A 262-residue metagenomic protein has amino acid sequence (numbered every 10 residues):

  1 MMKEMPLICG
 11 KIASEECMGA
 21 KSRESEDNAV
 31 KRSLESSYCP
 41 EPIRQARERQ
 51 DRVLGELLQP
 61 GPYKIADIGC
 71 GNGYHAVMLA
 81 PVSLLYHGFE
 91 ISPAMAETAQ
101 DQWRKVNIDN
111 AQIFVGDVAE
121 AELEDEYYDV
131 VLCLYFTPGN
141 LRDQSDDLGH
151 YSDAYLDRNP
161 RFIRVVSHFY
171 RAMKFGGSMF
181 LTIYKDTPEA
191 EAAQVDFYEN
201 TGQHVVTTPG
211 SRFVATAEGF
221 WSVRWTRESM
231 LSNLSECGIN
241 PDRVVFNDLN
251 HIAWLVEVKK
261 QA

Functional and structural regions predicted by a protein language model:
M1-P60: Conserved class I S-adenosyl-L-methionine
G69-G71: Class I SAM-dependent methyltransferase "Motif I" SAM/SAH-binding loop
Y74, M78-E120: Class I SAM-dependent methyltransferase SAM/SAH-binding core
L123-V131: A short acidic, Gly/Pro-enriched loop at the edge of an enzyme's catalytic core that lines a small-molecule cofactor
C133-Y135: A short beta-strand submotif of the Rossmann-like class I SAM-dependent methyltransferase core that lines
H150-F175: A short glycine-rich, Lys/Arg-flanked "PGG" loop and its adjoining helix->strand segment in the class I
G176-S235, R243: SAM-dependent methyltransferase
G238-I239, V245-A262: Core SAM-dependent methyltransferase catalytic element
